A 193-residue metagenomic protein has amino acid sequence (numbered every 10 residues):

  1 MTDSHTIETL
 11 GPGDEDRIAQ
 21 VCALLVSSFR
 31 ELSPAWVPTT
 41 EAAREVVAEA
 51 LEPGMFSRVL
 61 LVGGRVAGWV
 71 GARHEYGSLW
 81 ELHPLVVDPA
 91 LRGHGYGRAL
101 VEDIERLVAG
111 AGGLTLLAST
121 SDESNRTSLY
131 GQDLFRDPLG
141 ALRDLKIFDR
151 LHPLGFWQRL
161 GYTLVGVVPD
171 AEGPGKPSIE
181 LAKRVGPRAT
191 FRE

Functional and structural regions predicted by a protein language model:
S4-V21: A short beta-loop-alpha structural element at the N-terminal edge of CoA-dependent acyl/N-acetyltransferase catalytic
C22, V26, R30-L61, G71: Active-site rim helix/loop that mediates acceptor-substrate recognition in acyltransferases
V59, R65-H74, E81-V86: Conserved beta-strand in the GNAT
V70, P84, G166-E193: C-terminal/domain-terminus segments
S78-P89, S119-S121: Conserved acetyl-CoA binding element of GNAT-fold acetyltransferases
L91-D103: Conserved acetyl-CoA pyrophosphate-binding loop and the N-cap/start of the following alpha-helix in GNAT-like
V108-D149: Conserved GNAT acetyl-CoA-binding A-motif
W157, Y162: Conserved active-site tyrosine of GNAT-family acetyltransferases
